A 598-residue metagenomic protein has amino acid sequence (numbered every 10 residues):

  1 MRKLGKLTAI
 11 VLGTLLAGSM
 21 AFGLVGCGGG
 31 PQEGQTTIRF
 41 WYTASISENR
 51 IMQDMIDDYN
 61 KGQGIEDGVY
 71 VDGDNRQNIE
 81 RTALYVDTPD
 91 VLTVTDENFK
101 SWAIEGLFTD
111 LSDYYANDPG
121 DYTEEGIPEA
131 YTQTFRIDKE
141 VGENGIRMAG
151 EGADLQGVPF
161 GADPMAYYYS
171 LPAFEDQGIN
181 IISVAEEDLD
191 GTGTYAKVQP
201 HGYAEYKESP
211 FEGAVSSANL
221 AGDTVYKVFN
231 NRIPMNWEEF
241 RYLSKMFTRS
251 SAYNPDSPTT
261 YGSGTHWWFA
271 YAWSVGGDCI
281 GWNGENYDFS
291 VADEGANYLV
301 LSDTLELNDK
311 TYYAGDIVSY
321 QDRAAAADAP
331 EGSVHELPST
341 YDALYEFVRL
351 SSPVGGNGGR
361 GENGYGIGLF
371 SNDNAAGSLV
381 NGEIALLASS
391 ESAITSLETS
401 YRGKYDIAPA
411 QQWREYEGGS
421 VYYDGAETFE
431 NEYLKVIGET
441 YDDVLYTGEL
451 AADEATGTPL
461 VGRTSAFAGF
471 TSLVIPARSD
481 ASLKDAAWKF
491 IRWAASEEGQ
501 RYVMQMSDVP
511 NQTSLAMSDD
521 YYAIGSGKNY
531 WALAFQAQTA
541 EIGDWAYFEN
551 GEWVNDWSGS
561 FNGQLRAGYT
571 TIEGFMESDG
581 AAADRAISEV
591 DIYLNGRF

Functional and structural regions predicted by a protein language model:
S45-G68, Y168, P172: Short, polar/charged alpha-helical segment
D58, G62-V141, D176-Q177, I182 (+3 more regions): Extracytoplasmic "Venus flytrap"/periplasmic binding protein-like
D96-A166, P172, D188-G213, A408 (+1 more regions): Hinge/lid segment of periplasmic solute-binding proteins
E143-F160, M165, G193-D328: Extracytoplasmic/periplasmic solute-binding protein
Y168-L171, G469-S482, Y502: A bilobed periplasmic-binding-protein/Venus flytrap-type ligand-binding module shared by bacterial periplasmic
W237, R241-T248, N283-N372, E398-Y401 (+1 more regions): Glycine-centered hinge/linker elements that transmit conformational signals in sensory and ligand-binding systems
I491-S518: Periplasmic-binding protein-like
Q500, T513-S526, A532-F598: Conserved C-terminal helix/tail region of periplasmic/extracytoplasmic solute-binding proteins
